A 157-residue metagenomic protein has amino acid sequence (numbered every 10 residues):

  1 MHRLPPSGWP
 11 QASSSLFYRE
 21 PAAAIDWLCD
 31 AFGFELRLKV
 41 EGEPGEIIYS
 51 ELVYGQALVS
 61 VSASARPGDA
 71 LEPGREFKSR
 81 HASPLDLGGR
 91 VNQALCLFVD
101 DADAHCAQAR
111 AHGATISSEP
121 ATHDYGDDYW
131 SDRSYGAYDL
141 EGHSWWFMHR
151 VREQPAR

Functional and structural regions predicted by a protein language model:
M1-S15, I25-D26, F32-Y138, F147-R157: Vicinal oxygen chelate
L16-E20: Short, surface-exposed ligand-recognition loops at beta-strand->loop->(often short) alpha-helix junctions that present
